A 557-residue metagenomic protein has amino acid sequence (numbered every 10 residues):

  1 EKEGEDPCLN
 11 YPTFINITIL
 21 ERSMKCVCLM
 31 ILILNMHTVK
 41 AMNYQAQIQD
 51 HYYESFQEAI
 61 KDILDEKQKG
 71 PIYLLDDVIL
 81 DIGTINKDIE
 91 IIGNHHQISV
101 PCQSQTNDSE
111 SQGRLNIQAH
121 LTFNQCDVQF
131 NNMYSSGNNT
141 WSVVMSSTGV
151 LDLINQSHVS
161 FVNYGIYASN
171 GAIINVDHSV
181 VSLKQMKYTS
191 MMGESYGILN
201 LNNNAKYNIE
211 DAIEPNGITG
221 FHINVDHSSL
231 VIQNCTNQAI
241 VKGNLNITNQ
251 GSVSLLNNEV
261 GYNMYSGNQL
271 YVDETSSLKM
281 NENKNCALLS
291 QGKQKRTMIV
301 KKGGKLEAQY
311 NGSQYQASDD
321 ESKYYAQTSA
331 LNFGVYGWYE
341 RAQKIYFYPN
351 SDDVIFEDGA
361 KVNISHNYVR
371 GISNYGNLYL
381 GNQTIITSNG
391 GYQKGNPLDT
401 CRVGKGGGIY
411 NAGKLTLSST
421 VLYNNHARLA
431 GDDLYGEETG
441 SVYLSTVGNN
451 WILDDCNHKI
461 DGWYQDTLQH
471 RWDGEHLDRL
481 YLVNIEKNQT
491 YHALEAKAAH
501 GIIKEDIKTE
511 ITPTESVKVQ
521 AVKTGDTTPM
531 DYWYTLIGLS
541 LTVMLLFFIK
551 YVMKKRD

Functional and structural regions predicted by a protein language model:
G4, T18-R22, V39-D65, G304 (+7 more regions): Extracellular/surface-exposed low-complexity segments
Y11-C26: Bacterial N-terminal signal peptides that target proteins for export
K25-N35: Bacterial N-terminal signal peptides
Y53, K69-I89, H95-I98, M186 (+2 more regions): N-terminal extracellular ligand-recognition/capping segment immediately after the signal peptide
K61, I79-L80, P101-N116, N132-T148 (+11 more regions): Extracellular beta-strand/beta-solenoid scaffold signature
D526-G538: Juxtamembrane/start-of-transmembrane alpha-helix segments at the extracytoplasmic/lumenal side of membrane anchors
L541-D557: C-terminal membrane-anchoring or membrane-association module
